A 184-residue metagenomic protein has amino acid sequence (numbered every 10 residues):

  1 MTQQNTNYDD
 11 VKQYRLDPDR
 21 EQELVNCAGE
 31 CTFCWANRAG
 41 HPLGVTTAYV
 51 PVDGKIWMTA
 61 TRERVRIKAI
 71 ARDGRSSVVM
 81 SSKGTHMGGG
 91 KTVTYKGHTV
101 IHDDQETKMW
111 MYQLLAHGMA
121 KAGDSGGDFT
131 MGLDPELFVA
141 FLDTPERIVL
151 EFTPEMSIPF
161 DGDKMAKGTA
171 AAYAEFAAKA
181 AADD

Functional and structural regions predicted by a protein language model:
T2-L16, G89-D184: Charged, gly/pro-rich active-site loop segments
D17-P18, P42, E63, D134: Amphipathic coiled-coil/heptad-repeat helices and related helical stalk/stem segments that mediate oligomerization
E21, R66-I67: Short, hydrophobic alpha-helical packing/hinge segments within bilobed ligand-binding/sensory domains
L24-N26: N-terminal helix-cap/turn-to-beta initiation motif at the start of protein domains
A28-R62, I70, S77-S82, G90-T94: Short beta-strand segments
M58-T61, K68-A69, M109, A140-L142: Short histidine-centered beta-strand/loop micro-motifs that create catalytic or ligand/metal-coordination sites
T61-R64, S77-S82, G127-L137: Short acidic (Asp/Glu) patches
R64-R66, T85, A166-K167: Short, surface-exposed beta-strand-loop junctions and turns on beta-sheet-rich folds
